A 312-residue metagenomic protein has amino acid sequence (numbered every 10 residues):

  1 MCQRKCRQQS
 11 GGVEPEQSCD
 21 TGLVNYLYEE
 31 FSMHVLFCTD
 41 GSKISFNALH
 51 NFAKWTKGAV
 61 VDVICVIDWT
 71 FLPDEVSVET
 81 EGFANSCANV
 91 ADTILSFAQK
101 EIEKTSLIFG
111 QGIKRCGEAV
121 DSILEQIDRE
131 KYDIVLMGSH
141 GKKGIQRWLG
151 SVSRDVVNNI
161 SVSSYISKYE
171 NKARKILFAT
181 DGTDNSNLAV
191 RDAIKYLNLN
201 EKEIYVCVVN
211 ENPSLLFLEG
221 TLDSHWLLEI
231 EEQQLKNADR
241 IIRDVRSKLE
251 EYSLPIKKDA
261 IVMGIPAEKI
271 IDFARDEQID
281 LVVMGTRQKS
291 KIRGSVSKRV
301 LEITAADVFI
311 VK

Functional and structural regions predicted by a protein language model:
M1-C2, N25-F31, E81-N85, K100-V135 (+2 more regions): Structural beta-alpha unit
M1-G12, I134-D155, A173, L281-I303: Glycine-rich, Arg-bearing micro-motifs that act as flexible, cationic patches
C6-N25: Acidic, proline/serine/threonine- and glycine-rich low-complexity intrinsically disordered segments
T21-L23, L136-S139, S163-Y169, I310-K312: Short beta-strand elements of ligand-binding domains
L27-E81, K175-L228, S247-L254, I303: Small/aliphatic-rich secondary-structure junction motif
C65-I67, S139, V208, G285-R287 (+1 more regions): Short secondary-structure boundary segments
E81-T93, W226-R240: A short acidic, glycine-rich active-site loop that binds or catalyzes chemistry on phosphate/adenosine moieties
S151-Y169: Short, structured interface segments
